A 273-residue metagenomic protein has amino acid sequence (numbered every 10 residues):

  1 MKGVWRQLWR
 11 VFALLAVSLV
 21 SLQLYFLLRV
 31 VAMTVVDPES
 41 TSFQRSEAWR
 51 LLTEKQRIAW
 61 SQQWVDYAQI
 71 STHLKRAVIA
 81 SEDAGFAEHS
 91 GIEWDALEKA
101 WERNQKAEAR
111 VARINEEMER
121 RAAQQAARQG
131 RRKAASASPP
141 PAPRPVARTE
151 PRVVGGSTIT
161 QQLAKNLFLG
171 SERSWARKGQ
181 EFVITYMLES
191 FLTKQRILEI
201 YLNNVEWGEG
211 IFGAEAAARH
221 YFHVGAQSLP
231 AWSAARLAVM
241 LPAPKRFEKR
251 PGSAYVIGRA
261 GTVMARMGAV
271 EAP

Functional and structural regions predicted by a protein language model:
K2-P273: Juxtamembrane regions of bacterial inner-membrane/periplasmic proteins, predominantly the peptidoglycan biogenesis
